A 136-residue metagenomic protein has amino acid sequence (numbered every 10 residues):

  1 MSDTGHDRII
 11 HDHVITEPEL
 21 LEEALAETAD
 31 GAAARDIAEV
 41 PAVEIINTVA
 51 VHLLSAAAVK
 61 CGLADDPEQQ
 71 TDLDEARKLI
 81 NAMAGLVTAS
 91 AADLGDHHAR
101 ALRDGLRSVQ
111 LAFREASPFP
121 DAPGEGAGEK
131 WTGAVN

Functional and structural regions predicted by a protein language model:
S2-N136: A charge-rich, low-complexity, intrinsically flexible signal that marks solvent-exposed coils, linkers, repeats
